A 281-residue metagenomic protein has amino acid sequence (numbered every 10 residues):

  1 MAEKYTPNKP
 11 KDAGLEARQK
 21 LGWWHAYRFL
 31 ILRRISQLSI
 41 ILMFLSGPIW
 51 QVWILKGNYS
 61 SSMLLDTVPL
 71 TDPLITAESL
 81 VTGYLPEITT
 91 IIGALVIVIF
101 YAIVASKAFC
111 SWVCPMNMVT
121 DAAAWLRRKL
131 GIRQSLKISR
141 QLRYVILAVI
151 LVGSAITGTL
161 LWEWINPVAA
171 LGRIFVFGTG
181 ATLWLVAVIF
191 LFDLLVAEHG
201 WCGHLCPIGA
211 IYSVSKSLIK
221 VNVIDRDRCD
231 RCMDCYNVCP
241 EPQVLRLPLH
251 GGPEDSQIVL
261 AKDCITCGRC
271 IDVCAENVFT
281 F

Functional and structural regions predicted by a protein language model:
M1-P253, Q257, K262-G268, D272-F281: Non-ligating segments of multi-cofactor redox enzymes
